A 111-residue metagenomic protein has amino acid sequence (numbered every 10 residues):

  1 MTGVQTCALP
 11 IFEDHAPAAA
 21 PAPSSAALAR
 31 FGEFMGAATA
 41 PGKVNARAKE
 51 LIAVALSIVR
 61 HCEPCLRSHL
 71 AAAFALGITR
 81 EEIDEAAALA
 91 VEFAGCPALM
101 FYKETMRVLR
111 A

Functional and structural regions predicted by a protein language model:
T2-L9: Short, small-residue-biased leader/transition segments that mark boundaries at the very start of proteins
P10, A16-L28, A86, Y102: Extended beta-strand/beta-hairpin segments
L28, S68-R80, T105-M106: Iron-sulfur (Fe-S) cluster-binding segments and ferredoxin-like electron-carrier domains, especially [2Fe-2S]
A29-F34, E50, L66-S68: A generic alpha-helix surface/boundary motif
M35-T39, A72: Helix-loop "lid/cap" segments that line or gate small-molecule binding pockets
T39-N45: Short amphipathic alpha-helical boundary/capping segments
I52, L56-S68: Short, thiol/selenol-centered motifs that function as redox-active sites or metal-ligating centers
D84-L109: C-terminal structural segments of small proteins and small subunits
